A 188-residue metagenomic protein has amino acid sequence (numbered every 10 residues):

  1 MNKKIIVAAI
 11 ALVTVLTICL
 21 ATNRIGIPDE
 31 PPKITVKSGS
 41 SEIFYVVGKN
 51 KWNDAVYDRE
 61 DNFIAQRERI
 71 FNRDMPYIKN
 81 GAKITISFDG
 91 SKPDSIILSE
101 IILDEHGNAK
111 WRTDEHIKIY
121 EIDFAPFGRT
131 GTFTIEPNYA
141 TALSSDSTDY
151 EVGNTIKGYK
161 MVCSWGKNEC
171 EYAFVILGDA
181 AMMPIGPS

Functional and structural regions predicted by a protein language model:
M1-I5: Positively charged n-region of N-terminal signal peptides that target proteins for export
V7-A21: Hydrophobic membrane-insertion alpha-helices, especially the h-region of bacterial N-terminal signal peptides
C19-E68: N-terminal export/targeting and maturation segments
W52-G128: Mature extracytoplasmic domains of secretory-pathway proteins
F88, K167-S188: Short beta-strand elements
G131-F133: Short strand-edge motifs at loop-to-beta-strand transitions and within beta-strands of extracellular beta-rich domains
I135-I156: Surface-exposed, short loops/turns at beta-strand junctions within beta-sandwich domains
V152-G166: Short, aromatic- and glycine-rich surface loops/edge beta-strands on solvent-exposed regions
